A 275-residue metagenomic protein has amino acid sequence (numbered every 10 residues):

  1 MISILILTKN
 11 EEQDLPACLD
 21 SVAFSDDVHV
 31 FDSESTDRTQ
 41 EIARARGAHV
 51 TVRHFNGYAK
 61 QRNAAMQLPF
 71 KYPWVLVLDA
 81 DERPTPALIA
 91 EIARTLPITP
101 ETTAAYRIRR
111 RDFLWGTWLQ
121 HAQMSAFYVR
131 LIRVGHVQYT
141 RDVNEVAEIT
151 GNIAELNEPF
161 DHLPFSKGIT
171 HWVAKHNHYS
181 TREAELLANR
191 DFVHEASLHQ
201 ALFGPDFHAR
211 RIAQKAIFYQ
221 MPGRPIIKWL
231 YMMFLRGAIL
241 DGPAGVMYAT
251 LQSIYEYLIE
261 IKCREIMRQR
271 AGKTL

Functional and structural regions predicted by a protein language model:
M1-S21: N-proximal low-complexity "stem/linker" segments adjacent to membrane-targeting elements
I6, S25-E34, T51, A80: Short beta-strand/loop segment that forms part of the nucleotide-sugar
E12, S21, D32-I42: A conserved acidic beta->alpha catalytic loop
P16, D37-R46, A87: Acidic helix N-cap motif at the loop->helix transition within catalytic regions of sugar-transfer enzymes
F24, R46-G47, F127, I149: Short, structured coil segments at secondary-structure junctions
Q40-K71: Conserved donor nucleotide-binding strand/loop of the catalytic core
N63-M66, Y72, T85-M267: Catalytic-site signature of metal-activated, phosphate-bearing donor transferases, centered on the GT-A/GT-A-like
